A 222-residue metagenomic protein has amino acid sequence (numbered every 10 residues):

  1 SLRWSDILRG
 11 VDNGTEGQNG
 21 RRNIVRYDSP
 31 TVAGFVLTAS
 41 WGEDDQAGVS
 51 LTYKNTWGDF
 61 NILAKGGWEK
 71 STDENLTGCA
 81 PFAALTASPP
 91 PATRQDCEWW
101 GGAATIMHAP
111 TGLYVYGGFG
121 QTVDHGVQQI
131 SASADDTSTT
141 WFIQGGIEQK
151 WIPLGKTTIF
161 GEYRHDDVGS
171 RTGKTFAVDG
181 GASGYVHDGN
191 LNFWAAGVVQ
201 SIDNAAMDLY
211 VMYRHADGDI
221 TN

Functional and structural regions predicted by a protein language model:
S1-T38, E43-D45, T77-S88, G181: Surface-exposed coil loops of outer-membrane beta-barrel proteins
Y27, Y53, Y210: Aromatic/pi-system hotspot detector in well-structured domains
V36, G126-V127, I220: A generic structural signal for short coil/turn motifs at secondary-structure boundaries
A47-K54, D219-N222: C-terminal/domain-terminus segments
T52-S201, Y213: Detector for outer-membrane/organellar transmembrane beta-barrel domains, recognizing the amphipathic beta-strand
I202-N222: Predominantly the C-terminal beta-signal and adjacent terminal strand-loop region of outer-membrane beta-barrel
